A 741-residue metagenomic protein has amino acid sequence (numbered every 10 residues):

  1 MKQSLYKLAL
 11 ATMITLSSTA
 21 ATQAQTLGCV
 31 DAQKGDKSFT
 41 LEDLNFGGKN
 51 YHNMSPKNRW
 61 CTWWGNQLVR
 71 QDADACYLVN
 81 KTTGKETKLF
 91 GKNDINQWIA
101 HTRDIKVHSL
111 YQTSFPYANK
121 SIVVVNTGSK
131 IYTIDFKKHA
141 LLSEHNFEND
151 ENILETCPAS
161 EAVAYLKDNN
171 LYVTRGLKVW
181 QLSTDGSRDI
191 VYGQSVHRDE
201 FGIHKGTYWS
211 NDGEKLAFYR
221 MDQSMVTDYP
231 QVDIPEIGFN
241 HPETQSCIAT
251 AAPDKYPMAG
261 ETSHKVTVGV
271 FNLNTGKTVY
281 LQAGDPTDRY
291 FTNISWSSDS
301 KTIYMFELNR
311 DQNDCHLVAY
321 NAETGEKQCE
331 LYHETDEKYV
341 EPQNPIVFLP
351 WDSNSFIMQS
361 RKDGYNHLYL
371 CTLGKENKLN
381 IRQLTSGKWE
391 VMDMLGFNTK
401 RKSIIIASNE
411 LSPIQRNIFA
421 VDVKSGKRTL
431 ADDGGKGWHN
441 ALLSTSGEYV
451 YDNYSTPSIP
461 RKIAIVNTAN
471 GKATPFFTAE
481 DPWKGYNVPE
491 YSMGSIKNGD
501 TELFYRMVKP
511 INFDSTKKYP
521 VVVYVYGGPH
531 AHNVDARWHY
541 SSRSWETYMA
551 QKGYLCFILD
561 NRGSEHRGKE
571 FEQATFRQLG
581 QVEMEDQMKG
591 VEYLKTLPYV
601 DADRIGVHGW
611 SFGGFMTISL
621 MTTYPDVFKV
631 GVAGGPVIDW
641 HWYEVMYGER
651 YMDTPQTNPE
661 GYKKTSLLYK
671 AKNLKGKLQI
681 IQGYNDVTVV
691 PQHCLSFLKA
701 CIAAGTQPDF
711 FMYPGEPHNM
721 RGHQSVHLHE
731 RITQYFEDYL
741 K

Functional and structural regions predicted by a protein language model:
M1-A9: Bacterial N-terminal signal peptides that target proteins for export
K2-Q3, R198, R543: Juxtamembrane/transmembrane-helix boundary motifs in multi-pass membrane proteins
L5, S18-T19, E565: Compositionally biased regions
K7-L8, A24-N440, E448-Y449, I459 (+1 more regions): Beta-propeller folds
T15, F147, A162, A259-T262 (+11 more regions): Sterically constrained small-residue positions within well-ordered secondary structures of folded domains
T15-Q23: C-terminal segment of classical bacterial N-terminal signal peptides
D228, S300, H439-K741: Serine-hydrolase catalytic core recognition
